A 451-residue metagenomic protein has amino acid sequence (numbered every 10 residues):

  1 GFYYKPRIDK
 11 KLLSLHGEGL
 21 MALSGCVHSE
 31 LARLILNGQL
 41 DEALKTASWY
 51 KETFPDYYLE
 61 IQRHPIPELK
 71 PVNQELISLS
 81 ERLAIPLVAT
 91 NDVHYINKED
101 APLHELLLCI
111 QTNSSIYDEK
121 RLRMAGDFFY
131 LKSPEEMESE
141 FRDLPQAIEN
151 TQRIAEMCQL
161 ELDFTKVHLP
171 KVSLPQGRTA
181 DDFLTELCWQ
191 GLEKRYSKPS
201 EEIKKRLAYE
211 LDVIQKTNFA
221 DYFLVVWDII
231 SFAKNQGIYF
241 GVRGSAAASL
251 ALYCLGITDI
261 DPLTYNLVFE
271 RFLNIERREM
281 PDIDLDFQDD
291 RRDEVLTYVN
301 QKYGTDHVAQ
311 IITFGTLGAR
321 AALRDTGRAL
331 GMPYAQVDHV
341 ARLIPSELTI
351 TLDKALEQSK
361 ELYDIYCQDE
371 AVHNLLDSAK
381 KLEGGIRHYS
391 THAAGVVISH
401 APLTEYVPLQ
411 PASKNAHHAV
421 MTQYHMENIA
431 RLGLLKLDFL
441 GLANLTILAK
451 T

Functional and structural regions predicted by a protein language model:
G1-T451: Alpha-helical scaffold/interaction cores of sigma-54-like transcription cofactors and many family A DNA polymerases
